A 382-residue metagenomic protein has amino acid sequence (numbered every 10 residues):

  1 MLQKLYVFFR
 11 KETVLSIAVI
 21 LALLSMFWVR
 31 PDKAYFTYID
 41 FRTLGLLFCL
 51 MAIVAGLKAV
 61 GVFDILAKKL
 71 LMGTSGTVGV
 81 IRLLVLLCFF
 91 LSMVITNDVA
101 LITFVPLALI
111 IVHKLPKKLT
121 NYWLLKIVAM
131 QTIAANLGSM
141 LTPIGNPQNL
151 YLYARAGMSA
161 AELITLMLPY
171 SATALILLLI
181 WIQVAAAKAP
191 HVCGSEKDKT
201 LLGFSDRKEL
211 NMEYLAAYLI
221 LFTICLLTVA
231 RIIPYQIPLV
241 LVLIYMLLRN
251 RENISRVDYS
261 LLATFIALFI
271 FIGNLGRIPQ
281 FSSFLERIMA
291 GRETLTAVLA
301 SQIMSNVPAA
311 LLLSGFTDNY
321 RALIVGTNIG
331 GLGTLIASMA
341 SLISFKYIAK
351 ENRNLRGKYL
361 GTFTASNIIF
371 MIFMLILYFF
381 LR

Functional and structural regions predicted by a protein language model:
M1-I17, G76-T77, R207-A217, G361: N-terminal membrane topogenic signal
L2, A161-R207, L342-R382: Juxtamembrane and boundary regions of transmembrane helices in multi-pass small-molecule transporters and channels
Q3-A34, L46-G61, A185-K188, I224-E252 (+2 more regions): Structural signal for alpha-helical transmembrane segments and their membrane-water exit/capping regions in multi-pass
L5-K11, K33-T43, A160-Y170, K208-L210 (+4 more regions): Interfacial loop-to-helix junctions that mark the boundaries of transmembrane helices in multi-pass membrane
Y38, V60, D64-A67, Y218-D318: Transmembrane helical segments that form the transport core of multi-pass membrane transport proteins
F41-T43, M72-L86, L115-I127, M212-A216 (+2 more regions): Membrane-interfacial loop-to-helix junctions in multi-pass transporters
V78-L83, P116-M130, M158-L168, N319-G331 (+1 more regions): Membrane-interface alpha-helices at helix entry/exit sites of multi-pass transporters
F90-M140, Y151, L311-I324, R353 (+1 more regions): Hydrophobic transmembrane alpha-helices that form the pore/transport pathway of multi-pass ion and small-solute
